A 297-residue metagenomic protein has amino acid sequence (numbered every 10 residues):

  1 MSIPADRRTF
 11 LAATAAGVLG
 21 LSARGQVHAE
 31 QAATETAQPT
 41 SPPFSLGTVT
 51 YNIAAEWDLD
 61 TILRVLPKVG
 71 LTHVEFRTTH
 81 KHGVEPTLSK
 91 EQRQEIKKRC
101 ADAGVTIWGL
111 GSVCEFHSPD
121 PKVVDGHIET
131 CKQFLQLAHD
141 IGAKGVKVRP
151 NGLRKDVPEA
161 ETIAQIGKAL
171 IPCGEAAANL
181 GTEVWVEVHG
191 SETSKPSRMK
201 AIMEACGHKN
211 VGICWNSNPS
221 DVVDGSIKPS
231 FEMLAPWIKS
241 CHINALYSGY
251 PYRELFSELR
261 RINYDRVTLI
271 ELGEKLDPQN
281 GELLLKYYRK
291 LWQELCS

Functional and structural regions predicted by a protein language model:
S2-G47, A54-T72, T193-S297: Histidine-acidic metal/acid-base catalytic patches
T14-S22, A33-T40, D60-P67, K97-G109 (+3 more regions): Active-site acidic/histidine proton-transfer and metal-coordination neighborhood in alpha/beta enzyme cores
T50, T78, C114, P150 (+4 more regions): Short glycine-centered, acidic/aromatic-flanked micro-motifs in structured strand/loop junctions that mark active-site
Y51-N52, E85-P86, V124, I163 (+2 more regions): A generic secondary-structure micro-motif detector that highlights 1-2 residue hydrophobic/ambivalent hotspots embedded
G70-H82, V184: Extended hydrophobic secondary-structure segments
E75, G109-G111, K147, H242 (+1 more regions): Conserved beta-strand positions in the central sheet of alpha/beta enzyme cores
R77-E95, N151-D156: Glycine-rich, proline-tolerant flexible connector loops at the mouths of alpha/beta enzymes
S89-Q92, D120-V123, H127, E159-T162 (+3 more regions): Residue-level preference for long, well-ordered alpha-helices that form the structural scaffold of enzyme catalytic
